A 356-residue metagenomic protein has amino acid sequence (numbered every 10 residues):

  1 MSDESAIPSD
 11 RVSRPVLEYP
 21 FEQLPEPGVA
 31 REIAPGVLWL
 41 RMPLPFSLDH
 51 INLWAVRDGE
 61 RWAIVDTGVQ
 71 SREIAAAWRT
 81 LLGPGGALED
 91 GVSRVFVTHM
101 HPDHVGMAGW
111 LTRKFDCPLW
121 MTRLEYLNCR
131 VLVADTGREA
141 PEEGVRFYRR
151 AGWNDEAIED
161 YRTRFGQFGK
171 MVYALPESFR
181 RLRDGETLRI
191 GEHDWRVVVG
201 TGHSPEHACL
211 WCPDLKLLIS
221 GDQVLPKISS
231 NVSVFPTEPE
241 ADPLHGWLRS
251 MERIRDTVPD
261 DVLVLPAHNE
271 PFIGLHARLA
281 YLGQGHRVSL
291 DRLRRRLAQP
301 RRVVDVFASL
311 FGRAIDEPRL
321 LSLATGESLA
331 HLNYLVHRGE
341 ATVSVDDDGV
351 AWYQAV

Functional and structural regions predicted by a protein language model:
M1-Y19, D291-V356: C-terminal regulatory/interaction regions
I7-V37: N-terminal amphipathic/basic leader segments beginning at the initiator methionine
R11-V12, I33-L40, R164-M171, G191-H193: Short Pro/Gly-enriched beta-strand edge/turn motifs at strand-loop
P27-G85, G91, L210-P226: Conserved beta-strand hairpin/beta-sheet module of binuclear metal-dependent hydrolase folds, prominently
G36, V56, D66, H99 (+10 more regions): Divalent metal-coordination and catalytic microenvironments
F46-L48, R180-L182, T201-S204, D347: A short catalytic or substrate-binding loop motif that flags glycine-/basic-rich loops and adjacent residues that bind
W62-I64, V69-R72, F168-F179, T187 (+2 more regions): Metallo-beta-lactamase
E73-R189, K216, I273: Active-site HxH/HxHxD metal-binding segment of metal-dependent hydrolases
